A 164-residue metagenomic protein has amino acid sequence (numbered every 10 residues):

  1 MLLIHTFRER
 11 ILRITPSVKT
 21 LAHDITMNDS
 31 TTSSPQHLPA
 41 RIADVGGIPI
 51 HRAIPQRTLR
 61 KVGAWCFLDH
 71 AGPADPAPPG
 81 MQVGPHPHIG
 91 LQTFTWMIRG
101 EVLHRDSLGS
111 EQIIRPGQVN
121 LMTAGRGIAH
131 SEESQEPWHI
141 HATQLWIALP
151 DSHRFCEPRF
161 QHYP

Functional and structural regions predicted by a protein language model:
E9-T26: Short, Lys/Arg-enriched N-terminal segments with co-localized hydrophobic residues within the first ~10-30 amino acids
M27-R52: Hydrophobic alpha-helical membrane-insertion signals
D44-I98, A142: A short glycine-rich, His/Asp/Glu-containing loop-to-beta-strand
I98-R105: Short, structured beta-strand/loop micro-motifs enriched in basic residues and often containing a Trp
R105-T123: Short acidic-glycine-tyrosine-enriched beta hairpin
G125-H153: Ligand-binding loop in jelly-roll beta-barrel domains
A148-P164: Conserved, well-structured core segments that form or line functional sites
